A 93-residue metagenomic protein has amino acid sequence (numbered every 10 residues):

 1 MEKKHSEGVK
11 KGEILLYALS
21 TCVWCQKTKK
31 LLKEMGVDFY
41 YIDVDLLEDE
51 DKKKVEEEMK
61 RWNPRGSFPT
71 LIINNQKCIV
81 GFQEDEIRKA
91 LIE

Functional and structural regions predicted by a protein language model:
M1-K4, E56-E58: A generic local structural motif
E2-D38: Local sequence-structure signature of Cys/Sec-based thiol-disulfide redox active-site neighborhoods
C22-C25, D49, V80-G81: Loop/helix-junction capping segments adjacent to catalytic residues or to phosphate/diphosphate-binding pockets
Q26-K29, K52-K53, E84: Conserved strand-to-helix beginnings and helix N-cap segments that scaffold or border functional pockets
K30, E34, E57, P69: Surface-exposed charge patches
V44-R65, I72, I92-E93: Thioredoxin-like thiol-disulfide oxidoreductase module
I73-E93: Non-catalytic, surface beta->alpha helical segment in thiol-disulfide oxidoreductase systems
